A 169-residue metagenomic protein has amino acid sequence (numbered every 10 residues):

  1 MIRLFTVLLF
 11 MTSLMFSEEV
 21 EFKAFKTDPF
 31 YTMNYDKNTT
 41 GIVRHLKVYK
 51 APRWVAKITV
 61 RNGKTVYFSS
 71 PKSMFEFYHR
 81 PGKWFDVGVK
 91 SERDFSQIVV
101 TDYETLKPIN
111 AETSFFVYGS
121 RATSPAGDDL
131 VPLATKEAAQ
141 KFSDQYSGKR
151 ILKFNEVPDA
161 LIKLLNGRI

Functional and structural regions predicted by a protein language model:
L4-S13: Sec-dependent N-terminal signal peptides
S17-Y67, K72-I169: Intrinsically disordered, low-complexity linkers and terminal regions that flank or interleave Cys/His-based
